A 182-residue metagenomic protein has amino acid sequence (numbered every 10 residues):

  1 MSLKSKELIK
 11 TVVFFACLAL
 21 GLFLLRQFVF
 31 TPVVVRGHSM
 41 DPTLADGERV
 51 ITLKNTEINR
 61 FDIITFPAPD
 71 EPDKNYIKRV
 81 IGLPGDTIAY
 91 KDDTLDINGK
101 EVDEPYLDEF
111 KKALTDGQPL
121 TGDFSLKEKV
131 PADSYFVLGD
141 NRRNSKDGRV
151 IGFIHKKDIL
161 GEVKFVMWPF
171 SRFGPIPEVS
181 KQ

Functional and structural regions predicted by a protein language model:
S2-I9, F15, D46, I51-Q182: Soluble "head" domains of membrane/secretory-pathway proteins
K10-F28: Hydrophobic membrane-insertion alpha-helices, especially the h-region of bacterial N-terminal signal peptides
L22-M40: Aromatic-capped interface at the extracytoplasmic side of an N-terminal signal-anchor transmembrane helix
T43: Conserved functional loop/turn residues at catalytic and ligand-binding sites
